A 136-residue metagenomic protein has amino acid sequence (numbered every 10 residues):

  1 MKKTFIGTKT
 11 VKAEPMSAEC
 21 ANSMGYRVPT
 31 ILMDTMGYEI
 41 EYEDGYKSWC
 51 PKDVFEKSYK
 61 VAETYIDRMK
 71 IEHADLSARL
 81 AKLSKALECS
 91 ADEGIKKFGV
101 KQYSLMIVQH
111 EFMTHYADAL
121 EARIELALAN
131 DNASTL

Functional and structural regions predicted by a protein language model:
M1-L87, L105, E111, H115-A122: Motif-centric detector for short Cys/His coordination patterns
E19-S23, K96, A129: Polar/charged alpha-helical tracts
E93-S104: Short, surface-exposed loop/turn segments at secondary-structure junctions
H115, E125-L136: Extended, charge-rich alpha-helical segments
